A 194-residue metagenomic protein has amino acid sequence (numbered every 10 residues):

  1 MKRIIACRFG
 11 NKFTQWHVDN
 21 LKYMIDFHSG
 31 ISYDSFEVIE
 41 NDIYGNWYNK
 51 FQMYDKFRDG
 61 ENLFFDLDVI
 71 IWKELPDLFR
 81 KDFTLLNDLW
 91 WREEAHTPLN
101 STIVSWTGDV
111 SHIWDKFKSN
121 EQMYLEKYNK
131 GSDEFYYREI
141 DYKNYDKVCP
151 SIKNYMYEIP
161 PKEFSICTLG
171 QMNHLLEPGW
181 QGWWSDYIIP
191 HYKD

Functional and structural regions predicted by a protein language model:
M1-W47, D59, L169-L175, Q181-D194: N-terminal anchoring/stem segment of glycosyltransferases
F9-K12, D42-Y44, V69-I71, L89-R92 (+4 more regions): Short, solvent-exposed loop/turn segments at secondary-structure junctions
D19, Y48, Q52, K130-R138: A structural signal for well-ordered alpha-helical segments within the folded catalytic domains of diverse enzymes
M24-H28, M53-R58, L75-R80, K116-F117 (+1 more regions): Alpha-helix C-terminal capping segments
G30-E40, E61-D68, D82-N87, K143-Y145 (+1 more regions): Short, hydrophobic beta-strand segments that form beta-sheet elements in well-ordered domains
N46-P98, W106: GT-A fold catalytic core of metal-dependent nucleotide-sugar glycosyltransferases, centered on the diacidic
L99-N100, K162: A generic structural signal for well-ordered coil/turn residues at beta-strand boundaries that shape enzyme active-site
T107-D194: Catalytic core and acceptor-binding pocket of nucleotide-sugar-dependent glycosyltransferases
